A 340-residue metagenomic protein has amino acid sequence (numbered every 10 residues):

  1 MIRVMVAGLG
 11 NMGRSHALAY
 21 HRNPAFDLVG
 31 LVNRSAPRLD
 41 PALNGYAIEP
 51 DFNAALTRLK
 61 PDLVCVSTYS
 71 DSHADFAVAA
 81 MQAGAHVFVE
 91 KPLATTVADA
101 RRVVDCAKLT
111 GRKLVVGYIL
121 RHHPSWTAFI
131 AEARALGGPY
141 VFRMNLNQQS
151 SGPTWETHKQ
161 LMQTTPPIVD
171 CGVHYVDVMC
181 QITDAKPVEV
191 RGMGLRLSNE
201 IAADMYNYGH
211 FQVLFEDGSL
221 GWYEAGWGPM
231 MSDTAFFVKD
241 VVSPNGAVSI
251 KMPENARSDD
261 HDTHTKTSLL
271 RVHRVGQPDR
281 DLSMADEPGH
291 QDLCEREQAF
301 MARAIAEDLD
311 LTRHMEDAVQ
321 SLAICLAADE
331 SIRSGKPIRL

Functional and structural regions predicted by a protein language model:
M1-L43: N-terminal Rossmann-like dinucleotide-binding module
G30, L63, V141: Short, Asp-centered acidic motifs that coordinate Mg2+ and/or phosphate in catalytic or ligand-binding sites
Y46-C106: Beta-loop-alpha module in the N-terminal Rossmann-like domain of NAD(P)-dependent dehydrogenases, especially those
L63-V66, E216, D260, F300-L340: C-terminal helix-rich "cap/oligomerization" subdomain common to oxidoreductases
V89, L114-V116, I250: Hydrophobic residues in well-ordered beta-strands that form the structural core
R102-I119, G137-M144: Rossmann-fold dehydrogenase core element
L120-A203, G335: Predominantly a Rossmann-like dinucleotide-binding segment in NAD(P)-dependent oxidoreductases
V176-D260, E295-I305: Contiguous beta-strand/loop segments that form the cofactor/metal-binding neighborhood of enzyme cores
